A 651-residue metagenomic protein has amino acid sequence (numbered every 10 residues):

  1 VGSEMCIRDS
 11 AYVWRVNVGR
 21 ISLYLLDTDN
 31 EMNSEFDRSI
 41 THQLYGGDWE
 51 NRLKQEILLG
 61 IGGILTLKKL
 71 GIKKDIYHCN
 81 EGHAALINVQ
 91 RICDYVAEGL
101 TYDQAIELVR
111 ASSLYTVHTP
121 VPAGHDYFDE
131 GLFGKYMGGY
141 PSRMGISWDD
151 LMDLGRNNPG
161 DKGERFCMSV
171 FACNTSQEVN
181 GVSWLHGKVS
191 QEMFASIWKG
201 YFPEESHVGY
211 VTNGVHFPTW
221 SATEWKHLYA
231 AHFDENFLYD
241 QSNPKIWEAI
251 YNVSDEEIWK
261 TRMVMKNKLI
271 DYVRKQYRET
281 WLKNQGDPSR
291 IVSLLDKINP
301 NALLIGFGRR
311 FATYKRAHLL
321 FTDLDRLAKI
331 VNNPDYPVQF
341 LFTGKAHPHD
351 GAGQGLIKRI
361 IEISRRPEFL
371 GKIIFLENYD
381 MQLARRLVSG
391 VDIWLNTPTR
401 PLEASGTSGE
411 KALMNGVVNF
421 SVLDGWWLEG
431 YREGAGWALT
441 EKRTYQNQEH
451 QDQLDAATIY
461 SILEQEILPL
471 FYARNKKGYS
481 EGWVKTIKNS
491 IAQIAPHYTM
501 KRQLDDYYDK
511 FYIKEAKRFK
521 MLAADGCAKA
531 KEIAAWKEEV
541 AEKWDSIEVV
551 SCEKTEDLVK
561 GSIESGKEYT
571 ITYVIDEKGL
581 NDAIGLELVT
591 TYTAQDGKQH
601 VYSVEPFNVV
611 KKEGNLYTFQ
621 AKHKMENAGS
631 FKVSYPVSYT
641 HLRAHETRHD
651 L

Functional and structural regions predicted by a protein language model:
V1-E4, R8-R643, R648: Catalytic cores of carbohydrate-active enzymes across secretory and cytosolic contexts
